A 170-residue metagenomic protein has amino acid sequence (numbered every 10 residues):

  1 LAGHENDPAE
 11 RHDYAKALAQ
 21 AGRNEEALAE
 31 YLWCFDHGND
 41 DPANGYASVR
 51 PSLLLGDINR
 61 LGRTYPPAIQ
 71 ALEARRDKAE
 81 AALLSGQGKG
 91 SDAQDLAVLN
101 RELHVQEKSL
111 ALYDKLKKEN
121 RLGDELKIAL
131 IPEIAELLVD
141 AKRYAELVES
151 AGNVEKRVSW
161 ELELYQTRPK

Functional and structural regions predicted by a protein language model:
L1, E30-L32, P66-A82, Q106-N120 (+1 more regions): Alpha-helical repeat scaffolds
L1-G3, H37-S48, R60-L61, Y65 (+3 more regions): Flexible helix-coil transition and linker loops at the boundaries of alpha-helical arrays
L1-Y31, H37, V49: N-terminal leader/linker segments that initiate helical-solenoid repeat arrays
P8, A47-S48, S52, G90 (+1 more regions): Start-of-helix signal in alpha-solenoid helical-repeat scaffolds, especially tetratricopeptide repeats
Y14, L53, D57-I58, A93-N100 (+1 more regions): Structural register within alpha-helical repeat arrays
A19-G22, N100-R101, E136-V139: Hydrophobic/aromatic side-chain positions at a characteristic register within alpha-helices of tetratricopeptide repeats
L61-T64, L99-L103: Residue-level signature of the C-terminal ends
